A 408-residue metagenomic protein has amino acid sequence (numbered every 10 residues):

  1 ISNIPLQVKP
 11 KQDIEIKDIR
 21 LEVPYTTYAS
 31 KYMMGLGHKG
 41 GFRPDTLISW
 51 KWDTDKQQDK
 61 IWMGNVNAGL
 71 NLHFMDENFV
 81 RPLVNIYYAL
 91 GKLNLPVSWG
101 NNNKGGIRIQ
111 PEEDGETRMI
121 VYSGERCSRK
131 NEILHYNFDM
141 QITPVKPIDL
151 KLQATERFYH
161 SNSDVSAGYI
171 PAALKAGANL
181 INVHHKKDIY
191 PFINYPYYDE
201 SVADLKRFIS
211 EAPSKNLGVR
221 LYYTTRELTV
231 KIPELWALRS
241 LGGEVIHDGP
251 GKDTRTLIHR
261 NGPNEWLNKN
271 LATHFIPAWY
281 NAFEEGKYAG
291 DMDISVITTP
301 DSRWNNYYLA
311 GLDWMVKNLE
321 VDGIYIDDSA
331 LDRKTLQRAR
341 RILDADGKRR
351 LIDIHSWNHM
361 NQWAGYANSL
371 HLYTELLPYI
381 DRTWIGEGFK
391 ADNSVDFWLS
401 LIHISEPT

Functional and structural regions predicted by a protein language model:
I1-E227: Carbohydrate-recognition beta-sandwich/jelly-roll modules in extracellular/periplasmic carbohydrate-active proteins
D164, A173, A212, T299-W357: Active-site and adjacent substrate-binding regions of carbohydrate-active enzymes
K186, T224-L228, S329-L331, W357-H359: Active-site beta-loop-alpha junctions enriched in small/polar residues
K187-Y195, D293-I297, E320-I324: Glycine- and acidic
P191, T229-K231, D332-T335, Q362-W363: Extracytoplasmic/secreted cell-surface and envelope-processing proteins
N194-D199, P233-P250, A339-R341, A367-S369: Short low-complexity, flexible loop/linker segments enriched in glycine and/or proline with clustered acidic
L221, T225-L319, T383: Active-site-adjacent "subsite" loops/lids of carbohydrate-active enzymes
E244-K287, A345-S405: Glycan-recognition surfaces
